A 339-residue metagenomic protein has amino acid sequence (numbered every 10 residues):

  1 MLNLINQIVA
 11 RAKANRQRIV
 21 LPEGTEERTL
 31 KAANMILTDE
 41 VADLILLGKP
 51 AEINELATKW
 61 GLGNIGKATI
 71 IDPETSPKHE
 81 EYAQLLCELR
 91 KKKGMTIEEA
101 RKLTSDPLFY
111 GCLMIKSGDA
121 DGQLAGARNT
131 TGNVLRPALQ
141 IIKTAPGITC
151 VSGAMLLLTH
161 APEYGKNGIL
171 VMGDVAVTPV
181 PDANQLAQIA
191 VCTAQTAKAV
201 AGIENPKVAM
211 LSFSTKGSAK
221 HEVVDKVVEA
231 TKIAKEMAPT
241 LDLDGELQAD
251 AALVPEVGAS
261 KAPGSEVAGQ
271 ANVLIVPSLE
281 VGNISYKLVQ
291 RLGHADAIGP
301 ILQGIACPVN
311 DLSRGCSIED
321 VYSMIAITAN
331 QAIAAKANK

Functional and structural regions predicted by a protein language model:
M1-A268, V273-K339: Anion-binding alpha/beta catalytic cores of soluble intermediary-metabolism enzymes, centered on
